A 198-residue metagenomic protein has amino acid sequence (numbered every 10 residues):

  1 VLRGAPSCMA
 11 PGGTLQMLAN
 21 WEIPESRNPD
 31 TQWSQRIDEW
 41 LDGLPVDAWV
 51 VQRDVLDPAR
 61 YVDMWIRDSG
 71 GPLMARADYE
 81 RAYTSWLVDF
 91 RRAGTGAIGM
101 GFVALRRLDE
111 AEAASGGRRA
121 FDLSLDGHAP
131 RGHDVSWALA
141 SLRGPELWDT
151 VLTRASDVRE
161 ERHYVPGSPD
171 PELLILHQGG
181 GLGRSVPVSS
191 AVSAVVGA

Functional and structural regions predicted by a protein language model:
V1-P11: A short glycine-rich, Lys/Arg-flanked "PGG" loop and its adjoining helix->strand segment in the class I
G4-A5, D89-A93, G183: Generic recognition of flexible, low-complexity loop/linker segments
P11, P58, S185-S189: Aromatic-enriched hydrophobic runs in primary sequence
G13-Q16, V192: Generic hydrophobic/packing signal
Q16-A129: Substrate-binding/catalytic lobe of Class I Rossmann-like enzymes that use SAM or dcSAM, i.e., the mid-to-C-terminal
E110-G197: Acidic, low-complexity/disordered tracts enriched in E/D and polar residues
